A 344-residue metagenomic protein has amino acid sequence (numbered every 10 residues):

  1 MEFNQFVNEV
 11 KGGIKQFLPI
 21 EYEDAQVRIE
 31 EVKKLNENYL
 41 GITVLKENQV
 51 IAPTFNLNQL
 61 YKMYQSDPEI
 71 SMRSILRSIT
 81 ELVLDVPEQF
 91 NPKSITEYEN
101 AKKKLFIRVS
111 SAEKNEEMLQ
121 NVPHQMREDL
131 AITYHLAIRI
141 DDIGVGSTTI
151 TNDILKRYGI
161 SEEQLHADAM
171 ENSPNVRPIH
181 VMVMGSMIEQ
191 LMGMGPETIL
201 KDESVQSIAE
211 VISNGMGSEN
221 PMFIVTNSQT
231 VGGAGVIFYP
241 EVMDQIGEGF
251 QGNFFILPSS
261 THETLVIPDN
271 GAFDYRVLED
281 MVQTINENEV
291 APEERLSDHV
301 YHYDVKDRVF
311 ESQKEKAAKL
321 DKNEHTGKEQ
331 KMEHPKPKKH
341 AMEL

Functional and structural regions predicted by a protein language model:
M1-K33, V44: N-terminal alpha-helical "arm" segments
E2-F3, K15, P19, I70-S78 (+1 more regions): Basic, alpha-helical nucleic-acid-binding regions used in initiation and control of genome expression
A25-I224: Charged, alpha-helical interface segments at or near domain boundaries
A234-G247: Short amphipathic alpha-helix segments
G252-I256: A short linear hydrophobic-aromatic micro-motif
P258-S297: C-terminal structured domain segments
Q283-D321: TerminUS-proximal long segments
K322-L344: Non-Sec secretion/translocation targeting segments of pathogen effectors
